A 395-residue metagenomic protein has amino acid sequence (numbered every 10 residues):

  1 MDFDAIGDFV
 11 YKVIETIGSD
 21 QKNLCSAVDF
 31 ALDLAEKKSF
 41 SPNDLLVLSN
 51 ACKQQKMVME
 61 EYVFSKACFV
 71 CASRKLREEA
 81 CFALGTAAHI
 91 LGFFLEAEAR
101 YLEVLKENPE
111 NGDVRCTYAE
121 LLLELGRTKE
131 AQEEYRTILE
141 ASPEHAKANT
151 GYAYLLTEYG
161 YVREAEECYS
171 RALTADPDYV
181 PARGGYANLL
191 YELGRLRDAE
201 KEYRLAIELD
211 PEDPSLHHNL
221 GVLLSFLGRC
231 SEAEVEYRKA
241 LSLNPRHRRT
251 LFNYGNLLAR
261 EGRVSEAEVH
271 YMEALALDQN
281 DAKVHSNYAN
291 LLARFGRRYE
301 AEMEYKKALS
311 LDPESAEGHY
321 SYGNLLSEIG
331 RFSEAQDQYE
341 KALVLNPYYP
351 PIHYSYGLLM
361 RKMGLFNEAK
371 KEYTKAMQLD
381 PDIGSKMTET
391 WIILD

Functional and structural regions predicted by a protein language model:
I17-V28, K53-F64, I90-F94, G126: Helix-turn-helix repeat elements of alpha-solenoid scaffolds
A27, E60-E61, A97, A131 (+7 more regions): Single-residue signature of alpha-solenoid repeat helices
K37, V70-S73, E107, A141 (+7 more regions): Structural marker of alpha-solenoid helical repeat scaffolds
L46, N50-K53, F82-I90, D113-L123 (+8 more regions): Conserved alpha-helical positions within TPR/SEL1-like repeat arrays
Y354, L358-S385: TPR/TPR-like (Sel1-like) alpha-helical repeat modules
